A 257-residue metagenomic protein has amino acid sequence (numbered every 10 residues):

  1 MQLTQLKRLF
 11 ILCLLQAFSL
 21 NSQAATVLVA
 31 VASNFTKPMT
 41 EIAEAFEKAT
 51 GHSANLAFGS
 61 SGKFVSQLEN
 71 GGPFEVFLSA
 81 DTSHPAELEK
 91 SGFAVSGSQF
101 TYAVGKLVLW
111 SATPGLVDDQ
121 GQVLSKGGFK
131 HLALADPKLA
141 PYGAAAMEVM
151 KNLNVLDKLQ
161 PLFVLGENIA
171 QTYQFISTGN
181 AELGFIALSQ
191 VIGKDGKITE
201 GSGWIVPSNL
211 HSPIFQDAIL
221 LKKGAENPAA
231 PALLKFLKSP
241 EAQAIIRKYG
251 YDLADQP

Functional and structural regions predicted by a protein language model:
M1-F10: Bacterial N-terminal signal peptides that target proteins for export
I11-L12, S22-Q23: Cleavable N-terminal signal peptides
A17-S19: N-terminal signal peptide c-region/cleavage motif recognized by signal peptidases
A24-G51, N55-F58, G62, S66-G72 (+4 more regions): Exported/periplasmic ABC-transporter solute-binding proteins
